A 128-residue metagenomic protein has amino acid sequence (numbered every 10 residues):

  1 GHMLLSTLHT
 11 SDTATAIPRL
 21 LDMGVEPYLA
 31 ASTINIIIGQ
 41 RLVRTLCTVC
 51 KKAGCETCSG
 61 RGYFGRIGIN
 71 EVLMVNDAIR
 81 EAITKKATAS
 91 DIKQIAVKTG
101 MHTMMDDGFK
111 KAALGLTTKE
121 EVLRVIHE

Functional and structural regions predicted by a protein language model:
H2-E128: Short, flexible helix-loop junctions that flank or precede catalytic/ligand sites
